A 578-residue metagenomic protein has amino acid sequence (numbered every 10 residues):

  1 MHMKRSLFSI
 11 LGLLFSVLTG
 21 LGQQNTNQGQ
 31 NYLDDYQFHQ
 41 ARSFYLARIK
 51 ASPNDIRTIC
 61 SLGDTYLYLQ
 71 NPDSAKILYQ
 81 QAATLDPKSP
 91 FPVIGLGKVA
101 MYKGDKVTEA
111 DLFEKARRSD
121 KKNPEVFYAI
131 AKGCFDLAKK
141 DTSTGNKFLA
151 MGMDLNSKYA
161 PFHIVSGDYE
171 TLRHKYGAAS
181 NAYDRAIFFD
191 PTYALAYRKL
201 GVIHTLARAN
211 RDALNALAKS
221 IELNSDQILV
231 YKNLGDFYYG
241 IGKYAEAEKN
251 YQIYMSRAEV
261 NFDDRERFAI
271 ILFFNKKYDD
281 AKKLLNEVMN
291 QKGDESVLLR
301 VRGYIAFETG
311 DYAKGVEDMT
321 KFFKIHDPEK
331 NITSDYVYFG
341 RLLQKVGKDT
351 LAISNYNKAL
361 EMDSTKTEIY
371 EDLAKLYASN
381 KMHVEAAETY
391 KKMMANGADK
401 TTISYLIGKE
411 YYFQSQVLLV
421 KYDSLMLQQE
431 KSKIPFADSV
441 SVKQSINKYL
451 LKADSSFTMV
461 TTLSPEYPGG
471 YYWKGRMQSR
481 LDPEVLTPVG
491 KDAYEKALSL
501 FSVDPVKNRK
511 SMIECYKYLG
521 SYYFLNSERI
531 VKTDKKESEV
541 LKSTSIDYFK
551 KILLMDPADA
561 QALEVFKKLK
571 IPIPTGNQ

Functional and structural regions predicted by a protein language model:
M1-G29: Bacterial Sec-dependent N-terminal signal peptides
L21-T533, K567-I571: Alpha-solenoid helical repeat scaffolds
L450-E466, K542-A562: Extended alpha-helical scaffold/coiled-coil
D534, V540-L541: Structural helix-adjacent loops and short alpha-helical linkers that scaffold large soluble proteins
Q561-Q578: Short, low-complexity, Pro/Ser/Thr/Gly-rich segments in the mature regions of secreted, periplasmic
